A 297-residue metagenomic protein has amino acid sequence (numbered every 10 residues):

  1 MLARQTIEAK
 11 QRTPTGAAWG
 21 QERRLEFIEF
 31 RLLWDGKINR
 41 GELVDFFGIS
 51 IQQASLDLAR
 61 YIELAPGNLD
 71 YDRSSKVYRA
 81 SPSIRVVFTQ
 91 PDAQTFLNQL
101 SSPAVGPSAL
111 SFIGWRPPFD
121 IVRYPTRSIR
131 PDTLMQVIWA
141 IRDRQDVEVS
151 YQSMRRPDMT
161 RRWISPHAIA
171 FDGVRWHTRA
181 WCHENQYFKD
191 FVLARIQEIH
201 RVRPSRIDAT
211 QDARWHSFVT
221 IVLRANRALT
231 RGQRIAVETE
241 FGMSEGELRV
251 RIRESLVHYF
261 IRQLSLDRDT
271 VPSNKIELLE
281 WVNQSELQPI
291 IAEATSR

Functional and structural regions predicted by a protein language model:
M1-Q90, L223, N274-R297: Short, basic/aromatic recognition patches that contact phosphate-bearing ligands
L33, P103-R116, L229-E238: Short, compositionally biased low-complexity segments
Y61-L64, I199, Q263-D267: Conserved short hydrophobic interaction patches
G67-D70, H200, E240-S244: Short secondary-structure junctions
S75-V77, D146, R175, E247: A generic structural signal for beta-strand entry/edge sites
A80-Q152, Q263, T270-E280: Bulky hydrophobic/aromatic content
R116-A225, L229-R231: Core beta-strand-centered patch of the WYL/Sm-like small regulatory domain
H216-R297: Polybasic (Lys/Arg-rich)
